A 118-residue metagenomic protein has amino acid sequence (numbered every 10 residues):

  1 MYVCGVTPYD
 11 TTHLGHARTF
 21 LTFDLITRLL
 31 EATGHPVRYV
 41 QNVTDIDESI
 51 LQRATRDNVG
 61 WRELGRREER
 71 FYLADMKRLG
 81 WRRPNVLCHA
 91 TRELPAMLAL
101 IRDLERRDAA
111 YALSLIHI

Functional and structural regions predicted by a protein language model:
M1-H117: NTP-dependent nucleotidyl-transfer catalytic core
